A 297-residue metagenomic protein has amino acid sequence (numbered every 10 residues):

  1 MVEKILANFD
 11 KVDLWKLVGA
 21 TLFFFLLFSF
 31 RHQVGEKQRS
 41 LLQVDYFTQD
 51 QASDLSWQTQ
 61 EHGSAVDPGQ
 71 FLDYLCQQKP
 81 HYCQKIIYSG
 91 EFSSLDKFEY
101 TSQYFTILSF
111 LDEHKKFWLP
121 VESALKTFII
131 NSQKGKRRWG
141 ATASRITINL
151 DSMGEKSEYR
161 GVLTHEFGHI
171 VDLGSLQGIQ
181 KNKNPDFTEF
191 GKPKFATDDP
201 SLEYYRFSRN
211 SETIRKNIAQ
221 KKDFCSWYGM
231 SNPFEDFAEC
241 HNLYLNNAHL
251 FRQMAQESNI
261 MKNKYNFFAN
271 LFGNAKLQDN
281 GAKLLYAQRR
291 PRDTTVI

Functional and structural regions predicted by a protein language model:
E3-A20: N-terminal Sec-pathway targeting helices
E3-N8, V34-A65, G69-D73, Q77-Q78 (+10 more regions): Charge-dense, intrinsically disordered terminal/linker segments
L17-S29: Sec-dependent N-terminal signal peptides of Gram-positive bacterial secreted proteins and lipoproteins
S29-E99, F128-Q133, L202-I218, F234-D236 (+1 more regions): Non-catalytic architectural context of zinc metalloproteases
Q78-I146, M153: Auxiliary, metal-adjacent structural segments of Zn-dependent hydrolase domains
S123-I297: Active-site-flanking segments in enzyme catalytic domains
